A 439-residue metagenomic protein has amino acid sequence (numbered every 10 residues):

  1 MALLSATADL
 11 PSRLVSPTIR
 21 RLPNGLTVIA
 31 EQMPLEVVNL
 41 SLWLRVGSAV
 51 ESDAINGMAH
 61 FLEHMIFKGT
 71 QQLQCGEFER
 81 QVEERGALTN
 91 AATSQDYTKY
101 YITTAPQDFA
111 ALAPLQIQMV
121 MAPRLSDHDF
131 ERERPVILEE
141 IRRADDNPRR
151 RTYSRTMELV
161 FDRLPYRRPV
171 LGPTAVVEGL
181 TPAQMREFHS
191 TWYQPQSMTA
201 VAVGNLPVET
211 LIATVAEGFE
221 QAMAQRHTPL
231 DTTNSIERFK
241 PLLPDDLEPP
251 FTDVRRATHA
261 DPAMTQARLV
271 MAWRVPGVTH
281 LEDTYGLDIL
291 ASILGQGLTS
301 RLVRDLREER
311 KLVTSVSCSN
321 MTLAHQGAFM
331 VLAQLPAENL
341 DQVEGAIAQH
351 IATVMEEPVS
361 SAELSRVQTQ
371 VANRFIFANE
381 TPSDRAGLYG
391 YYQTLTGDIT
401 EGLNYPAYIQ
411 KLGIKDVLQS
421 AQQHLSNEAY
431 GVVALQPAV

Functional and structural regions predicted by a protein language model:
M1-L4, R21, C75-F239, V278 (+3 more regions): Charge-rich, well-structured scaffold segments of protease-associated domains
M1-V37: N- or domain-start disorder-to-order transition segments that initiate the globular core
L3-A8, S16, A87-N90, D245 (+1 more regions): Short secondary-structure junctions
I19, V37-N39, R256, R268 (+2 more regions): A residue-level signal for beta-strand positions that form part of recognition/binding surfaces within mature
R21, I29, N39-W43, I66 (+3 more regions): Short, conserved beta-strand segments within well-ordered enzyme catalytic domains that often line or immediately flank
G25, Q32-V82, L281-L294, L302-L306: Active/ligand-binding-proximal structured segments within catalytic/core domains that scaffold catalytic residues
Q32-P34, S41, T228-T299: His/Glu-based metal-binding/catalytic segments typifying zinc-dependent metallopeptidases
W43-R45, A272-P276, L332-P336: A bilobed periplasmic-binding-protein/Venus flytrap-type ligand-binding module shared by bacterial periplasmic
